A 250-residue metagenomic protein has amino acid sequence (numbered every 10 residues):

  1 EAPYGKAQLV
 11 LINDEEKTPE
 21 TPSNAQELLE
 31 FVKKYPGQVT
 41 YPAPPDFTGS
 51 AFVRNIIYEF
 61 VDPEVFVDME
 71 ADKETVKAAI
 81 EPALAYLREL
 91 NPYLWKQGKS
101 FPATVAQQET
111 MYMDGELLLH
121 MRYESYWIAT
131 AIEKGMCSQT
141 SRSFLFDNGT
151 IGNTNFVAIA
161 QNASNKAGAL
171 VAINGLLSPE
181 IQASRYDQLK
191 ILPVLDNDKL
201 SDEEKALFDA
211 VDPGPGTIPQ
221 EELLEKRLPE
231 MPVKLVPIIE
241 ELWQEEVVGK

Functional and structural regions predicted by a protein language model:
E1-Q107: Extracytoplasmic ligand-binding site segments that recognize negatively charged/polar headgroups
E15, V32-P36, A43, I57-E64 (+7 more regions): Sec/Tat-exported extracytoplasmic proteins
Q26-L29, V53-I57, L84-N91, E109 (+5 more regions): Non-transmembrane alpha-helical segments in soluble domains of secreted/periplasmic/extracellular proteins
Y41-A43, A158-Q161, K226-E230: Active-site rim elements
W95-N162, D202-V211: Extracytoplasmic/periplasmic substrate-binding proteins
T110, G216-K250: Conserved C-terminal helix/tail region of periplasmic/extracytoplasmic solute-binding proteins
T150, N155-L223: Mature extracytoplasmic/periplasmic domains
